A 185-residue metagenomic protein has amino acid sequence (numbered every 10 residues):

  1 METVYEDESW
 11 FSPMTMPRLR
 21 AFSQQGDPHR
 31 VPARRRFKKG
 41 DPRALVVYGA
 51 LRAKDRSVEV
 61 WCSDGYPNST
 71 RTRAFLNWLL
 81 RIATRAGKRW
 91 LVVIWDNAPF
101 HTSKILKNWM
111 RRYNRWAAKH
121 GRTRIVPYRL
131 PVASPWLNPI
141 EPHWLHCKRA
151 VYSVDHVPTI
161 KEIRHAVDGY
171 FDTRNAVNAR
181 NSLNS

Functional and structural regions predicted by a protein language model:
M1-I82: Extended, low-complexity cationic-aromatic segments
M1-T3, R124, A133, L137-S185: C-terminal anion-handling pockets and recognition modules
E2, R89-V92, T123-V126: Residue-level recognition of the N-termini of beta-strands and the immediately preceding loop/turn
D7, G49-A50, L76, D96 (+3 more regions): Mobile genetic element proteins and their domesticated derivatives, centered on retroelements and DNA transposons
D7, K88-T102, L130, N138: Acidic/histidine-rich, metal-coordinating catalytic segments
T15-L19, I105-K107, P139-P142: Short aromatic-enriched loop/helix-cap "lid" or pocket-rim segments at secondary-structure transitions that line
P28-K38, N114-P142, D155-H156: RNase H-like polynucleotidyl transferase catalytic core
L106-N114: Conserved Walker B catalytic segment
